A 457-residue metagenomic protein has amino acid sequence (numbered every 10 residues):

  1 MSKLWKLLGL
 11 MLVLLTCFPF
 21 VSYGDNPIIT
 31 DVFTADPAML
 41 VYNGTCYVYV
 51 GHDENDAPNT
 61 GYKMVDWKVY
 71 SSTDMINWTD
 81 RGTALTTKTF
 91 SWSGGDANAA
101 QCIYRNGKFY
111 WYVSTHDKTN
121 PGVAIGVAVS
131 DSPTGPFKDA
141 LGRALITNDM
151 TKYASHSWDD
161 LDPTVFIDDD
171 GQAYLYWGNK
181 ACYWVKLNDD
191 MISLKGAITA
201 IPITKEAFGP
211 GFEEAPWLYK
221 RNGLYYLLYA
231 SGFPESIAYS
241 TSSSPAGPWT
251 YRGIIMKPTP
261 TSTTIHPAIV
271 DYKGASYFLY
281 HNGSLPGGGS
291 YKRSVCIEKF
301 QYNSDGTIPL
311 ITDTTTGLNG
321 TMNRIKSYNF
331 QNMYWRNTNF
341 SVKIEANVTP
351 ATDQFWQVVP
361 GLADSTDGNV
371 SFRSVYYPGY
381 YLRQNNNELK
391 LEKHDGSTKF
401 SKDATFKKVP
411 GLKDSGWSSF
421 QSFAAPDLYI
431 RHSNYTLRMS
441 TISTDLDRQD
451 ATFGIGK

Functional and structural regions predicted by a protein language model:
M1-G9: Bacterial N-terminal signal peptides that target proteins for export
W5, F20-Y23, Y112, Q421: Intrinsically disordered, low-complexity serine/threonine-rich segments
G9-P19: Bacterial N-terminal signal peptides
Y23-R324, T349-A363, N369, G379 (+4 more regions): Carbohydrate-active catalytic/glycan-binding domains of CAZyme proteins, especially the secreted or lumenal ectodomains
L227, F300, N329-V342, Y377-E388 (+1 more regions): A structural signal for the beta-strand cores of small, secreted beta-rich domains
N323-Y328, F372-S374, F420-S422: A short beta-strand micro-motif
F330-N332, T349-A351, Y376, G396-F400 (+1 more regions): Disordered low-complexity repeat/linker domains
T338-Q357, Q384-A404, H432-A451: Short, tandemly repeated low-complexity microdomains enriched for cysteine and small residues
